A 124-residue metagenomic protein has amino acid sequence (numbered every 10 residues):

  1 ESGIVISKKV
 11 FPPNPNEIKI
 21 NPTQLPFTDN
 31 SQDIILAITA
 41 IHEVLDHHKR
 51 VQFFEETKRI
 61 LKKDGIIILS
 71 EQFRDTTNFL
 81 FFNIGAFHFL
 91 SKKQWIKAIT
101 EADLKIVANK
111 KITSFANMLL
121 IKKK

Functional and structural regions predicted by a protein language model:
E1-Q24: Class I SAM-dependent methyltransferase SAM/SAH-binding core
I18, L36, I68: Conserved Rossmann-like nucleotide-binding pocket used by diverse enzymes that bind dinucleotide cofactors
T23-I35: A short acidic, Gly/Pro-enriched loop at the edge of an enzyme's catalytic core that lines a small-molecule cofactor
D33-H48: A short SAM/SAH-binding and catalytic strip from SAM-dependent methyltransferases
V51-I66: A short glycine-rich, Lys/Arg-flanked "PGG" loop and its adjoining helix->strand segment in the class I
I66-L119: C-terminal alpha-helical "lid/dimerization" subdomain adjacent to the S-adenosyl-L-methionine
L120-K124: C-terminal lobe and adjacent flexible extensions of AdoMet/dcAdoMet transferase-like proteins
